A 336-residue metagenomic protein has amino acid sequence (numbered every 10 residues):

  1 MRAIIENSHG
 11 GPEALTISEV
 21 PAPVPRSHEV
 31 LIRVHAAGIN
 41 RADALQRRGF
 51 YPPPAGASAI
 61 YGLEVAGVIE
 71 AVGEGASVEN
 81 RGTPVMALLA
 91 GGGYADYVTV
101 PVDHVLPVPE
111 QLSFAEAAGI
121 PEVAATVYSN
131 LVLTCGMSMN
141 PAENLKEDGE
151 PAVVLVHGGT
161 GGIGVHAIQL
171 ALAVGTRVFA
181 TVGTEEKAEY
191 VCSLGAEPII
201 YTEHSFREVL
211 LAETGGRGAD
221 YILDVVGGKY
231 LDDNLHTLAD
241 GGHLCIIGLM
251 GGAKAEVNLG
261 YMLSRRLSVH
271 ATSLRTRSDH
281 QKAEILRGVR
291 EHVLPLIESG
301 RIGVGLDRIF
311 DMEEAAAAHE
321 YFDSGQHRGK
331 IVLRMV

Functional and structural regions predicted by a protein language model:
G11-P12, V20-A66: N-terminal glycine-rich beta->alpha transition that marks the start or flank of a dinucleotide-binding site
A66-A90: A glycine-/small-residue-rich N-terminal strand-loop-strand element that serves as the cofactor-binding glycine loop
M86-G158: NAD(P)H dinucleotide-binding glycine-rich loop of Rossmann-like/cofactor-binding domains, especially the beta1-alpha1
L145, L172-Y230, K282-I285: Adenosine-nucleotide cofactor-binding segment
G158-G159, V226, L249: NAD(P)H cofactor-binding loop motif with strongest signal on the N-terminal glycine-rich segment
T160, I168: N-terminal Rossmann NAD(P)H-binding glycine-rich loop of SDR-like oxidoreductase domains
V182, K229-I302, R334-V336: Glycine-rich phosphate-binding loop and adjacent beta-alpha segment of Rossmann(oid) nucleotide-cofactor-binding
S299-G305, A316-V336: C-terminal capping/lid region of NAD(P)-dependent oxidoreductase domains
